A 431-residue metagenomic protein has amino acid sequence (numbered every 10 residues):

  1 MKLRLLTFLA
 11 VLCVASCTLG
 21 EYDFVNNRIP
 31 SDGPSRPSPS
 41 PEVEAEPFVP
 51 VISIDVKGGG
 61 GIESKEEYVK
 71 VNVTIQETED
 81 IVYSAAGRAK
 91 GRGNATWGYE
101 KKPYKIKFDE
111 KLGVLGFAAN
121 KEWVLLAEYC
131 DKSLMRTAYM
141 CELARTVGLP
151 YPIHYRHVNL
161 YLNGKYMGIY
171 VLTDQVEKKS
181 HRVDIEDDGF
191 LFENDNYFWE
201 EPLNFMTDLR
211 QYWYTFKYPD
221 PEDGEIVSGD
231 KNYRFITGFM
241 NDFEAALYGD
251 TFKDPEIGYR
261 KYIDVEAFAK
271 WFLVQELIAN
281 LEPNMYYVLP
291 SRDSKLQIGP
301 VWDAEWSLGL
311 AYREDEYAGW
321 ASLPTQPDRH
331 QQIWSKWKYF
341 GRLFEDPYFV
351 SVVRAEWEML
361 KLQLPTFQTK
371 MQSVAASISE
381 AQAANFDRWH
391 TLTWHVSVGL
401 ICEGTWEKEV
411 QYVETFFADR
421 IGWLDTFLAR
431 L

Functional and structural regions predicted by a protein language model:
L5-C13: Sec-dependent N-terminal signal peptides
C17-L431: Phosphate/dinucleotide-binding and metal-coordinating scaffold of catalytic cores in nucleotide-dependent enzymes
